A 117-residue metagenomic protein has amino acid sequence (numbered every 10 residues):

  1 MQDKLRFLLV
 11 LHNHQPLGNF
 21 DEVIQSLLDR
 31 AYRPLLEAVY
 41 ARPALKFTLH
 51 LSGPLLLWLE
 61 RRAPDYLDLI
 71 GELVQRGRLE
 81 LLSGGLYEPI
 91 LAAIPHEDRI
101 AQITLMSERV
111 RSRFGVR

Functional and structural regions predicted by a protein language model:
M1-R117: Catalytic alpha-helical scaffold of carbohydrate-active enzymes acting on polysaccharides/glycoconjugates
